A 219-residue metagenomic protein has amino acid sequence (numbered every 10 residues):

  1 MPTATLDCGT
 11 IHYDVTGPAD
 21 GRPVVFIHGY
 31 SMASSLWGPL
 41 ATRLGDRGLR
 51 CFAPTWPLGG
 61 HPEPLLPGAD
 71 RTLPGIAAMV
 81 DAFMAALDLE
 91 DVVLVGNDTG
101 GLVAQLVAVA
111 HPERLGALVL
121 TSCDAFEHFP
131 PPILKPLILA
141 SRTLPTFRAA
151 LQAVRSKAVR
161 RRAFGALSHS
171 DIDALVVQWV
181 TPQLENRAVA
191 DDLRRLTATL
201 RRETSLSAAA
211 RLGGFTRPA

Functional and structural regions predicted by a protein language model:
M1-T10: N-terminal cap/lid segment of alpha/beta-hydrolase-fold proteins
G9, D14-E63: Conserved HGGG/HGGXW glycine-rich cap/lid loop of the alpha/beta-hydrolase fold
D46, F52-N97: Active-site loop/oxyanion-hole signature of alpha/beta-hydrolase fold enzymes
L49, R114-G116, R217-P218: A short helix->loop->beta-strand "cap" motif at the edges of active sites that frequently abuts
E90-P132: Conserved hydrolase catalytic core segment
P130-P182, D191, R195: Helix-rich cap/lid subdomain of alpha/beta-hydrolase
N186-A219: Conserved serine/cysteine hydrolase catalytic core
